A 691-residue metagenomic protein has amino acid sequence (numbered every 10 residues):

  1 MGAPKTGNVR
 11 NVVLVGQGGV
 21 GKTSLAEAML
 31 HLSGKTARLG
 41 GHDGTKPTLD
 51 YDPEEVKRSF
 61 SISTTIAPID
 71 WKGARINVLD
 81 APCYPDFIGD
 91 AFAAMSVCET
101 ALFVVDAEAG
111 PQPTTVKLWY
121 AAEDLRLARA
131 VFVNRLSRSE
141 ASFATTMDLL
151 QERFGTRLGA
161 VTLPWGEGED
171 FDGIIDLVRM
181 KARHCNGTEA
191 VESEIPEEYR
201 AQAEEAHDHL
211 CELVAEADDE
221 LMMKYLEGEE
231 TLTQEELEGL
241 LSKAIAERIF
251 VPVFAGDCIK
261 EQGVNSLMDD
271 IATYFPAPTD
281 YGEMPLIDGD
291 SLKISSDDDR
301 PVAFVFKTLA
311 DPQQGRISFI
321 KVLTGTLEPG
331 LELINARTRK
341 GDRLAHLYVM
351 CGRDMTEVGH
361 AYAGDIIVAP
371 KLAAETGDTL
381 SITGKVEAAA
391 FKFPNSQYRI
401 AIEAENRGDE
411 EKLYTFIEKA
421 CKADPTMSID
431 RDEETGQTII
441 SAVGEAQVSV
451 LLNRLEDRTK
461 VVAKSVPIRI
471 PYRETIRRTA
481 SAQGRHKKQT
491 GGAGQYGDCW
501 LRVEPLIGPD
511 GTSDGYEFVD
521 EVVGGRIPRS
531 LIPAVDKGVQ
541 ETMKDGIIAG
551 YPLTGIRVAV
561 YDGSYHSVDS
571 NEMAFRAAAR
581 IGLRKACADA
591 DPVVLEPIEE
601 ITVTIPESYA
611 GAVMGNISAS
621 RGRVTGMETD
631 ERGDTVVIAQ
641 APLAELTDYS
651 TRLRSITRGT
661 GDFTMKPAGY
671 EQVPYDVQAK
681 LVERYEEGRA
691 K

Functional and structural regions predicted by a protein language model:
M1-K691: Structural and coupling elements of P-loop NTPases
